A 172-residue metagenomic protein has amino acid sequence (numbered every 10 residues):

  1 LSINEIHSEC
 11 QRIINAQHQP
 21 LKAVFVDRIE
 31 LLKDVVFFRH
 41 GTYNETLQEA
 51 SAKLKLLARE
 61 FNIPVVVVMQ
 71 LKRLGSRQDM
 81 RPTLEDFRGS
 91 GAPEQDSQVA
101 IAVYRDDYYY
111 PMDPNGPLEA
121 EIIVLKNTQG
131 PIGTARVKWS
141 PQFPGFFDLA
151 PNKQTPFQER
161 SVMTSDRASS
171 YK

Functional and structural regions predicted by a protein language model:
L1-V24, F38, A52-F61, R73-K172: C-terminal regions of RecA-like/P-loop NTPase motor modules
R28: Walker B catalytic acidic pair
L31-D34: Residues immediately C-terminal
F38-T46: Alpha-helix N-cap and loop-to-helix initiation/capping positions
L47-S51: Amphipathic, non-transmembrane alpha-helical scaffold segments
P64: Residue-level detector of anion-binding/catalytic polar loops
V67-Q70: Conserved H-loop
